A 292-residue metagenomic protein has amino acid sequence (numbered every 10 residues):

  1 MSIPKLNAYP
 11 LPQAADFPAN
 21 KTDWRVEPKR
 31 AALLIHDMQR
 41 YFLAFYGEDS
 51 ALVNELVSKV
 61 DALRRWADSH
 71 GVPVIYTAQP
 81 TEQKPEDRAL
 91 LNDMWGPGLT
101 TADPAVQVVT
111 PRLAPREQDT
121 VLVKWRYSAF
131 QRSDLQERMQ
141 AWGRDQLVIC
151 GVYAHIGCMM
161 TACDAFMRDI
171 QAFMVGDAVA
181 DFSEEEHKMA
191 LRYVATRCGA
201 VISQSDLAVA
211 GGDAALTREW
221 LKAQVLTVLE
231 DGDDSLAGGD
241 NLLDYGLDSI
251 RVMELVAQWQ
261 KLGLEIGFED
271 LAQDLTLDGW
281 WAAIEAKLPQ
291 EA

Functional and structural regions predicted by a protein language model:
M1-A32, A62-R65, S69-H70, P97-A215: Active-site-adjacent betaalpha module
V26-W66: Short, contiguous, helix-prone interaction/anchoring segments in small proteins
A67-E86: Von Willebrand factor
Q83-A102: Acidic/polar short surface loop at catalytic or gating sites that assists cofactor/ion binding and chemistry
G212-S235, E254-K261, A282-A292: Thiotemplate assembly-line natural product biosynthesis machinery
L226-Y245, K261-Q273: Phosphopantetheine carrier-protein modules
R251: Two-component histidine kinase catalytic core, primarily the HATPase_c
